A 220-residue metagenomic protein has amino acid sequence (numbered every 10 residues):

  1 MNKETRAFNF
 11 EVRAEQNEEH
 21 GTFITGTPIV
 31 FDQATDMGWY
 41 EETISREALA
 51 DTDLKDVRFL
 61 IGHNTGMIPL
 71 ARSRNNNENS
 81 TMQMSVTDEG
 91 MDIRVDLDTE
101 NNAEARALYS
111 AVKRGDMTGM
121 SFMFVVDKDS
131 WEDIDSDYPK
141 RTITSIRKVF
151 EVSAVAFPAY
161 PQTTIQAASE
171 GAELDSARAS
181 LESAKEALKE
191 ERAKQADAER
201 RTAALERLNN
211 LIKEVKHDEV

Functional and structural regions predicted by a protein language model:
M1-E182: Signature of dsDNA virion morphogenesis modules
S169-V220: Charged/polar low-complexity intrinsically disordered segments, enriched in acidic residues
